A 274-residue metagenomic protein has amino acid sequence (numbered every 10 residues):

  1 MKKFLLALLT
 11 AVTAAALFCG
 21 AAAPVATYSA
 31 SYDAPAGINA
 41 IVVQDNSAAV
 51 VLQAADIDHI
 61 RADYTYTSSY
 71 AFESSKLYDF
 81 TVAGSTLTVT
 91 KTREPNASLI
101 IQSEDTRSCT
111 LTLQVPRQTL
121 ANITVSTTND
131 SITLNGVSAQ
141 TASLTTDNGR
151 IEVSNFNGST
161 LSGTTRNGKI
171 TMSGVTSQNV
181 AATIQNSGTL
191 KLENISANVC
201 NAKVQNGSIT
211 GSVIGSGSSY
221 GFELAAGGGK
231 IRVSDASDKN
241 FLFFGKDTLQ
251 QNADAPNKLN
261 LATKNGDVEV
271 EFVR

Functional and structural regions predicted by a protein language model:
M1-A7: Positively charged n-region of N-terminal signal peptides that target proteins for export
L9-A16: Bacterial N-terminal signal peptides
L17-S31: Sec-dependent signal peptide cleavage junction
T27-A36, V50-V51, S75-S159, I170-S177 (+2 more regions): Right-handed parallel beta-helix
N39-N46, V50-L52: Short acidic/polar, Gly/Pro-enriched loop/turn segments located at secondary-structure boundaries
A48, D56-I57, Y64-S68, L111-V115: N-terminal beta-strand/beta-hairpin edge segment
R61-L77, S108: N-terminal post-signal-peptidase region of extra-cytosolic proteins
M172-R274: Short, surface-exposed interaction patches in beta-rich subdomains that mediate adhesion/assembly near membranes
